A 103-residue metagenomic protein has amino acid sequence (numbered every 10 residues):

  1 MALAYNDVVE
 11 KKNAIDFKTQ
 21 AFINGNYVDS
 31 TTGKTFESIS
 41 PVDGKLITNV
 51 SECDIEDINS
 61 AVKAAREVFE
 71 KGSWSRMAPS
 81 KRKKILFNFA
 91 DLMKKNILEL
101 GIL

Functional and structural regions predicted by a protein language model:
M1-V50, K84-N88: Terminal low-complexity tails and localization/encapsulation signals of metabolic enzymes
I47-L103: Glycine-rich loop-to-alpha-helix module at the N-terminal edge of alpha/beta enzyme cores
